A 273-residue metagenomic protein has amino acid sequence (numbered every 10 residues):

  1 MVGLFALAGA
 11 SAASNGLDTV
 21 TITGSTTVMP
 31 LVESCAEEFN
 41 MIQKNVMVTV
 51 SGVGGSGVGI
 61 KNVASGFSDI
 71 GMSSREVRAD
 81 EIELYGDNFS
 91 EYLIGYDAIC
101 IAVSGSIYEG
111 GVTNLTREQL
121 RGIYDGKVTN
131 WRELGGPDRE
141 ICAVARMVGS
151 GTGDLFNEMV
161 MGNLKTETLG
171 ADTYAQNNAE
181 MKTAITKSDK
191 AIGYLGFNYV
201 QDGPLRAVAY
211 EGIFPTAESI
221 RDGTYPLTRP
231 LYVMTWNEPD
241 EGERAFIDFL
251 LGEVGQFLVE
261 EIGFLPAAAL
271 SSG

Functional and structural regions predicted by a protein language model:
M1-A13: Secretory targeting signatures
A12-Y85, F89-G273: Exported/periplasmic ABC-transporter solute-binding proteins
